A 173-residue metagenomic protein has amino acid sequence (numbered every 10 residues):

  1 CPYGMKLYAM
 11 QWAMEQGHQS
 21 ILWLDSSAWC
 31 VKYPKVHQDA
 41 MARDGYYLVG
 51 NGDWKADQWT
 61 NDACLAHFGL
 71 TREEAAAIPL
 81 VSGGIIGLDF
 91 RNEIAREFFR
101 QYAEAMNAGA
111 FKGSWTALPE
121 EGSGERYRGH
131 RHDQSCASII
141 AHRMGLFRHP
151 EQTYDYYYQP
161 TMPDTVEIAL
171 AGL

Functional and structural regions predicted by a protein language model:
C1-L173: Glycosyltransferase catalytic domains, chiefly GT-A lineage
